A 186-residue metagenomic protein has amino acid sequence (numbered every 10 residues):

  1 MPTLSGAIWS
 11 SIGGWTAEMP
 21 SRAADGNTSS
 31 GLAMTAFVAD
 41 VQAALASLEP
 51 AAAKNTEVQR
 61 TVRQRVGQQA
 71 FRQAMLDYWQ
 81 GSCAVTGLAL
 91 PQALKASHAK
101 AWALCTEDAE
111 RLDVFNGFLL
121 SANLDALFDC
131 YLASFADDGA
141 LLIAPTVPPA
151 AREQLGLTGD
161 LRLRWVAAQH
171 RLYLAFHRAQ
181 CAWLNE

Functional and structural regions predicted by a protein language model:
M1-Q42, A52, D138-L142, T146 (+1 more regions): Mixed-charge, low-complexity interaction segments
G26, A33, F37, Q64 (+2 more regions): Charged, low-complexity, helix-prone segments enriched in Lys/Glu/Asp/Gln
G26-A33, A74-Q80, D129-S134: Short, mixed-charge, low-aromatic patches
S29, A33, Q59-R60, T106 (+1 more regions): Residue-level detector of alpha-helix boundaries and kinks
A44-V85, W102-V114: Short, charged surface segments at domain edges that flank catalytic/cofactor-binding sites
A70, L88-P91, A101-E186: A detector for short metal-coordination/catalytic motifs
S82, K95, L120: The −1 position to Zn-ligating cysteines in a subset of zinc-ribbon hairpins
H98: Conserved active-site aspartate in kinases
